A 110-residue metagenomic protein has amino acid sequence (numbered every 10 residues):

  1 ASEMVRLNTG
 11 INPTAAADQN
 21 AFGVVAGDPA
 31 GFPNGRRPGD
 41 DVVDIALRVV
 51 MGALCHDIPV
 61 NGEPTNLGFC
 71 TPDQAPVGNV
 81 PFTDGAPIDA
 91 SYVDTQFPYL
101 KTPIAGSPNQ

Functional and structural regions predicted by a protein language model:
A1-Q110: Surface-exposed extracytoplasmic segments
